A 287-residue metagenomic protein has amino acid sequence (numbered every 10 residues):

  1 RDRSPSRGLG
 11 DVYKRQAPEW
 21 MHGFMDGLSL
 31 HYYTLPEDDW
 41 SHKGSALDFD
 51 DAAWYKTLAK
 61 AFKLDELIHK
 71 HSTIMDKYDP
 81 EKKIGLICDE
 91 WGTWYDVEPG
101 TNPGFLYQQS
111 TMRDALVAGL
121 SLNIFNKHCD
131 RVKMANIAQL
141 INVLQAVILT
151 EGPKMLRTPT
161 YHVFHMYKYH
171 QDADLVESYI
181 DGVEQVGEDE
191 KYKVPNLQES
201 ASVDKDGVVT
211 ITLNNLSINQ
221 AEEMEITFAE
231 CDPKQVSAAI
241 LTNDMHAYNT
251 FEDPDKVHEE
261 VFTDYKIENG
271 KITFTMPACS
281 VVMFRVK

Functional and structural regions predicted by a protein language model:
R1-Y13: Single conserved hydrophobic/aromatic residue that forms the stacking wall/gate of nucleotide- or nucleobase-binding
D11-P18, A118-I124: Short, acidic/polar
R15-F62, I84-G85, D89-W94, Y107 (+1 more regions): Aromatic- and acid-rich polysaccharide-binding/catalytic face of secreted or lumenal carbohydrate-active enzymes
W20-M21, K77-E81, D130, C231-D232: Short helix-capping segments at alpha-helix termini
Y32, I84-E199, V208: Aromatic/acidic polysaccharide-binding cleft in carbohydrate-active enzymes
H71: Active-site-proximal structural segments of metal-dependent nucleotidyl cyclase/transferase enzymes
Y179-V194, N214-K287: C-terminal beta-sandwich/jelly-roll accessory domains of carbohydrate-active enzymes
G207-N215: Short, well-ordered beta-strand segments enriched in hydrophobic/aromatic residues
